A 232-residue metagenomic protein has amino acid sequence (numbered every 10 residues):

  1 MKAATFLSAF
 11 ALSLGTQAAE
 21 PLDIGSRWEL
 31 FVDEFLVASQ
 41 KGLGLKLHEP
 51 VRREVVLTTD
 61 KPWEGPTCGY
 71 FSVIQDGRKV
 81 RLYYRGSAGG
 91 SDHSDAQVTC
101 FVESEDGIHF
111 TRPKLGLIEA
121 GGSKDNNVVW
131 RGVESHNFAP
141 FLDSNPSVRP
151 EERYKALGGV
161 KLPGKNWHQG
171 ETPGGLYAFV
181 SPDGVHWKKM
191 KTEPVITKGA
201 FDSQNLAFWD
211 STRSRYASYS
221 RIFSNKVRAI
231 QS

Functional and structural regions predicted by a protein language model:
M1-A9: Sec-dependent signal peptide recognition, specifically the positively charged N-region followed immediately by
S8-A18: Hydrophobic h-region of N-terminal signal peptides that target proteins for export in Gram-negative bacteria
A19-N205, W209-S232: Beta-rich carbohydrate-recognition and catalytic domains
